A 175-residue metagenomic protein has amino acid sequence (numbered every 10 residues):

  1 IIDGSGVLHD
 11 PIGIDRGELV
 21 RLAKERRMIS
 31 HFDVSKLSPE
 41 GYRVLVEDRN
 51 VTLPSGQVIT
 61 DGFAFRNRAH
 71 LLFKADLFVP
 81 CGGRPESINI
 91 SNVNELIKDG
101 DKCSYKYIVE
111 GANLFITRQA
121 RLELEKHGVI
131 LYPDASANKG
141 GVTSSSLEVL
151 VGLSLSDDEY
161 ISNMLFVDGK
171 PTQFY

Functional and structural regions predicted by a protein language model:
I2-G4, I108-V109: Short internal beta-strands
V7: Conserved Rossmann-like nucleotide-cofactor binding loop
D10-E25, S35-Y175: Non-transmembrane, aqueous-exposed alpha-helical and coiled segments at domain scale
